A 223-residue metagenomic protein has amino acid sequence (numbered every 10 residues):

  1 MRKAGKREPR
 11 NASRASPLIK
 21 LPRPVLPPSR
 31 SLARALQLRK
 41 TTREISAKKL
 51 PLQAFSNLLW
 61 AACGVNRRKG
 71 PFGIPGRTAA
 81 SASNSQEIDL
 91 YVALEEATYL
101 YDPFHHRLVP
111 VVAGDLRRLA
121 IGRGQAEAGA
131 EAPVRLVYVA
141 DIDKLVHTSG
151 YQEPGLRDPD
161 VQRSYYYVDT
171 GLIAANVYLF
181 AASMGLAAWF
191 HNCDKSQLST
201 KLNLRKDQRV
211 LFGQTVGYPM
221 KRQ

Functional and structural regions predicted by a protein language model:
R2-V134, L202: N-terminal amphipathic, basic helical "cap/leader" segment at the start of enzyme domains
P17, V161-R163, F212, Y218-P219: A short, structure-level motif marking secondary-structure boundaries and short turns
R23-V25, R209-Q223: C-terminal helix-cap and adjacent tail motif
R39, L58, L90, A132-H147 (+1 more regions): Small-aliphatic-rich amphipathic alpha-helix that forms the alpha element of a beta-alpha
N66, Y99, D143-V146, K221: Short, acidic Gly/Pro/Ser/Thr-rich loop/turn segments
V92-L94, A140, Y218: Short, structured patches in soluble enzyme cores that scaffold and shape functional sites
E153-G155: Intrinsically disordered, low-complexity Ser/Thr- and acidic-rich flexible linkers and loops, especially at boundaries
T200-K206: Short proline/glycine-enriched turn/loop segments at secondary-structure junctions
